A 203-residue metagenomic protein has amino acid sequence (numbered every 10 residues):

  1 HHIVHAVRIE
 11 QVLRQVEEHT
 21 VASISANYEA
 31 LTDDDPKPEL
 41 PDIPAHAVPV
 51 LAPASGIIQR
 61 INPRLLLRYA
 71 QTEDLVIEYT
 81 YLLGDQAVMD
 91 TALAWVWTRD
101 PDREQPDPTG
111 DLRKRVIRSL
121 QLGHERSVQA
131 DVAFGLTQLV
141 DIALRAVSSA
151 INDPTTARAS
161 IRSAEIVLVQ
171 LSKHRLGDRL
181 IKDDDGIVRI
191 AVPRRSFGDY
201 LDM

Functional and structural regions predicted by a protein language model:
H1-M203: Well-ordered secondary-structure scaffolds
